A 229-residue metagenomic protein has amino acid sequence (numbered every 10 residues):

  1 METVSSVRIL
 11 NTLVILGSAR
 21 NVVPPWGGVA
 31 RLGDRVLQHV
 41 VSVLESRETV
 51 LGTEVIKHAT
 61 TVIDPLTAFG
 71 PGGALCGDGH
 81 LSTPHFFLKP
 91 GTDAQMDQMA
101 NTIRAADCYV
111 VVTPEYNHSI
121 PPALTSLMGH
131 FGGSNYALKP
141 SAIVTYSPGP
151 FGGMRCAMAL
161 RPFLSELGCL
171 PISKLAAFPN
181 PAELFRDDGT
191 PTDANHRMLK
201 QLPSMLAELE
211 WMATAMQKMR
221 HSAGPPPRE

Functional and structural regions predicted by a protein language model:
M1-F131, T192-P203, A207-E210, M216-E229: N-terminal beta1-alpha1-beta2 submodule of the flavodoxin-like/Rossmannoid cofactor-binding fold
R8, A137-L138, R186-D193: Glycine-rich NAD(P)-binding loop of Rossmann-like domains
I9, K57, L138, I172-S173: A structure-centric signal for secondary-structure junctions around beta-strands
A68-P71, P179-R186: A short acidic, often aromatic-flanked loop/helix-cap motif at beta-alpha or helix-coil junctions that lines enzyme
A106, A137-P140: Short, proline-enriched alpha-helix->beta-strand connector loops that line the catalytic pocket of alpha/beta-hydrolase
S126-S134, R161-E166: A glycine- and small-aliphatic-rich helix-loop capping segment at beta-alpha/alpha-beta transitions that lines
P140-E183, H196-Q201: Short, glycine-/small-residue-rich phosphate/pyrophosphate-handling segment
